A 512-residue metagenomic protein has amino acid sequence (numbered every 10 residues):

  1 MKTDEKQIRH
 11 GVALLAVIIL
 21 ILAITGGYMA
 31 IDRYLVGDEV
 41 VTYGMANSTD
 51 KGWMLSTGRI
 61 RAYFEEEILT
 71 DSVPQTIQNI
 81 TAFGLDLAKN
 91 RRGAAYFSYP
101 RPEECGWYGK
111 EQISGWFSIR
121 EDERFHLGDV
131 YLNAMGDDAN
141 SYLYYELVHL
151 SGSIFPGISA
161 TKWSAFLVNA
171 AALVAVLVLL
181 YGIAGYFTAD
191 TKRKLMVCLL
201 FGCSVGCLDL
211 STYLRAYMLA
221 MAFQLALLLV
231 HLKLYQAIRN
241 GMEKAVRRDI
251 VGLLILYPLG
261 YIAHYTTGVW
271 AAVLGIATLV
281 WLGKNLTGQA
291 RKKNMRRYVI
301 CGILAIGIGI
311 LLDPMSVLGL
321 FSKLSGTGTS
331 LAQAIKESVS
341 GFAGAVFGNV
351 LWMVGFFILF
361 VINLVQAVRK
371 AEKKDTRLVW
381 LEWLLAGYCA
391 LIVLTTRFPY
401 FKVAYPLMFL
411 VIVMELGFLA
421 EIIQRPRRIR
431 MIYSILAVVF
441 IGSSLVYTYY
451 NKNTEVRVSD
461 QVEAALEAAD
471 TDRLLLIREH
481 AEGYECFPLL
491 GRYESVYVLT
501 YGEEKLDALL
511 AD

Functional and structural regions predicted by a protein language model:
L15-I18, R247-V251, I255, I303 (+1 more regions): Signature aromatic-anchored transmembrane alpha helix within multi-pass, membrane-resident enzymes that catalyze glycan
D38, L219-A220, L351-W352, T395-P426: Hydrophobic/aromatic-rich transmembrane helices and adjacent perimembrane loops
M45-N140, G152-K162: Interfacial juxtamembrane loops and adjacent helix segments that form the catalytic/substrate-binding surfaces
W163, L180-C203: Transmembrane-helix signature of polytopic, membrane-embedded enzymes that assemble or transfer cell-envelope glycans
A175, L180-Y181, T278-V280, K284-N285 (+2 more regions): Hydrophobic, aromatic-rich transmembrane alpha-helices and their immediate juxtamembrane boundary segments
L179, L199, C203, L219-R239 (+2 more regions): Specific aromatic-rich, kink-prone transmembrane helix
V197, A245-Y265: Membrane-interface alpha helices of multi-pass inner-membrane proteins
F440-Y497, G502-E503: Membrane-embedded, lumen/periplasm-facing catalytic core of multi-pass transferases that use lipid-linked donors
